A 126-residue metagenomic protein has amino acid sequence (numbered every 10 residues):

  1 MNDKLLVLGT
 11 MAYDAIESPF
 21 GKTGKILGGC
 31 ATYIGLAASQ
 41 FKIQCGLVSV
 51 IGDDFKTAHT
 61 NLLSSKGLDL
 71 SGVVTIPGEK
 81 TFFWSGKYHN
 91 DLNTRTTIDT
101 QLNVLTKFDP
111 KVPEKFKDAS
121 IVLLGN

Functional and structural regions predicted by a protein language model:
M1-L6: Extreme N-terminal starter segment of soluble prokaryotic enzymes
V7, V122-G125: Redox-cofactor binding/interface segments in oxidoreductases and associated redox assembly factors
G9-M11: Active-site metal-binding loops of divalent metal-dependent hydrolases
Y13-K25, K42-L123: Conserved N-terminal subdomain of the carbohydrate kinase-like
G21-L36: Short catalytic helix/loop segments, enriched in acidic residues and glycine and frequently bearing histidine
S39: Gly/Ala-rich phosphate-binding loop of Rossmann-like dinucleotide-binding domains, activating on the conserved
